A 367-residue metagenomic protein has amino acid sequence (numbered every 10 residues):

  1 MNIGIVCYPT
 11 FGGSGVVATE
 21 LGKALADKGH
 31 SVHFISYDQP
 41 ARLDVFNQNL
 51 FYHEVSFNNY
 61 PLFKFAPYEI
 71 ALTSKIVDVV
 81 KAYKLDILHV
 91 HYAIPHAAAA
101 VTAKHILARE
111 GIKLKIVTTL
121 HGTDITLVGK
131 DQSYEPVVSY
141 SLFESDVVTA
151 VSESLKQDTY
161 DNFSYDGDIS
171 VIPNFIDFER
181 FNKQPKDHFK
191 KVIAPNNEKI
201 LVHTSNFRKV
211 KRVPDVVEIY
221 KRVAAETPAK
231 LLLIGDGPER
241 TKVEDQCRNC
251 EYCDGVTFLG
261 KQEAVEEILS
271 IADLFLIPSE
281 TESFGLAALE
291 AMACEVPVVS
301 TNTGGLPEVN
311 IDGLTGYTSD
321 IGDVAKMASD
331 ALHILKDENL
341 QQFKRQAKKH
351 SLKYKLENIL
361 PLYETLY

Functional and structural regions predicted by a protein language model:
S154, F175: Carbohydrate-associated surface elements
N182-P195: A short helix/loop element that forms part of the nucleotide-sugar donor recognition site in Leloir-type
A194-K211, V217-Y220: Conserved donor-binding/catalytic core segment of Leloir-type glycosyltransferases
E244-G260: Nucleotide-activated donor-binding/catalytic signature segment of Leloir-type glycosyltransferases, i.e., the conserved
K261, E280: Aromatic "clamp/platform" in nucleotide-sugar-dependent glycosyltransferases that forms part of the donor/acceptor
P297-S300, N310: Short hydrophobic beta-strand element within catalytic cores of glycosyltransferases and related nucleotide-activated
D312-G313, Y317-D323, H333-E338: Conserved acidic donor-binding segment of nucleotide-sugar-dependent glycosyltransferases
N339-K353, T365: A short, well-ordered alpha-helix in the C-terminal region of glycosyltransferases
